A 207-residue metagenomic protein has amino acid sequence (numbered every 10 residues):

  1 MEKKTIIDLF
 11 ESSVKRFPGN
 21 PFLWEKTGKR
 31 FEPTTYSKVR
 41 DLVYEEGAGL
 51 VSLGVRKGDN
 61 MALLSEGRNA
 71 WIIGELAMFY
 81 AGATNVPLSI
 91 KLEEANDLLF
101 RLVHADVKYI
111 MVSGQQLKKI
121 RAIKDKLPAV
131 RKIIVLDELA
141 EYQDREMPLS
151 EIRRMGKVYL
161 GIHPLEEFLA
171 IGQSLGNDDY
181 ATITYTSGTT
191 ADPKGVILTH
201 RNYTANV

Functional and structural regions predicted by a protein language model:
L9-T34, E141: AMP-dependent adenylate-forming
P18-P21, R153-Y185, D192: Conserved pre-ATP/AMP-binding loop-to-beta segment of ANL
F22-L76, E93-L99, P148-R153, L198-H200: Conserved AMP-binding/adenylate-forming core of the ANL superfamily
P33-S37, A181-A205: Conserved AMP-binding A3 loop
M61, M78, I110, Y180 (+1 more regions): Conserved S/T- and glycine-rich ATP-binding loop of Class I adenylate-forming
G82: Structured binding elements
L92-I123, N206-V207: Conserved ATP-dependent adenylate/AMP-binding module captured primarily in the ANL superfamily
K108, K126-D137: Conserved helix-loop-beta element of the AMP-binding
